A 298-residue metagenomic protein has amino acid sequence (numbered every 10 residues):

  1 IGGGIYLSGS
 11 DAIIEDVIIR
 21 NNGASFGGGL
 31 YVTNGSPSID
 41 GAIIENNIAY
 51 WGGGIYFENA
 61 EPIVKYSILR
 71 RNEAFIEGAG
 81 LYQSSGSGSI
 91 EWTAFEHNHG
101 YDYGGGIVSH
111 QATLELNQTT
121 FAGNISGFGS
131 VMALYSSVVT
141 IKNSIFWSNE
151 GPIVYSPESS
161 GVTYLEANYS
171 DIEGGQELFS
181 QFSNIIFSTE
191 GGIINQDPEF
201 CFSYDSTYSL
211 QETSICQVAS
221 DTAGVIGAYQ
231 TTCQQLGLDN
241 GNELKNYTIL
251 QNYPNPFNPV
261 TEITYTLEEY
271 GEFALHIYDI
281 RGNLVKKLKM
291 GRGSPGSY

Functional and structural regions predicted by a protein language model:
L7, V32, F57, Q83 (+6 more regions): Hydrophobic residues in beta-strands and at strand termini
L7-G9, D16-V17, V32-I44, I48 (+1 more regions): Predominantly extracellular beta-rich ligand-binding scaffolds that present long acidic/polar faces for carbohydrate
T93, T119, S220, N246-L250: Residue-level marker of motif borders
Y155, D239-Y253, F257-D279, K287-R292 (+1 more regions): Glycine-centered coil/turn sites that cap beta-strands in beta-rich domains
T189-Q234: C-terminal accessory segments
